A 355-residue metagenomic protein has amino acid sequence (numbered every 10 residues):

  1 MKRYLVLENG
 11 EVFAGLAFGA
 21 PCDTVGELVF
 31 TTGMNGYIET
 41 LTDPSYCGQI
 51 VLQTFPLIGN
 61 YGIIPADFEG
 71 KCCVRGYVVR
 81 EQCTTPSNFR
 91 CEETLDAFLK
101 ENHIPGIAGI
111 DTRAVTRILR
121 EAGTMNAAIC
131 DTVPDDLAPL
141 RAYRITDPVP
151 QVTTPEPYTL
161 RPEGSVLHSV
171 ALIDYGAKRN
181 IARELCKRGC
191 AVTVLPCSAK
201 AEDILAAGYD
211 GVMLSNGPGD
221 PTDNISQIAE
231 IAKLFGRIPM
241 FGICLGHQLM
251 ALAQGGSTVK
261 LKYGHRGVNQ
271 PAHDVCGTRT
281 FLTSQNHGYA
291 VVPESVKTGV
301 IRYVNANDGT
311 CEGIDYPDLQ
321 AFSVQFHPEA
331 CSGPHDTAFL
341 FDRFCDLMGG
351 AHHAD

Functional and structural regions predicted by a protein language model:
M1-E202, A206-A207, P221, C331 (+1 more regions): RNA-binding accessory domains that recognize and position tRNA/RNA substrates
P105, S169, P239-F241, S257 (+1 more regions): Proline-centered loop/turn at the N-terminus of a beta-strand
D111, C244, H287, H327: Active-site glycine-centered loops adjacent to acidic/histidine catalytic or metal-binding residues that shape
G164-V170, G277-T280, Y316-A321: Beta-strand-turn-beta hairpins that frame and shape the catalytic cleft of phosphate-ester-processing enzymes
S169-D174, T283-S284, F322-F326: Active-site-proximal beta-strand elements of phosphoester/diester hydrolases
G211-Q285, G333-R343, L347-M348: Cysteine-nucleophile active-site neighborhood
R279-D318, D355: Catalytic beta-strand/loop cores that center a nucleophilic Ser/Cys/Thr and support acyl-enzyme chemistry
G313-D355: A glycine-centered loop/beta-turn motif at secondary-structure junctions
